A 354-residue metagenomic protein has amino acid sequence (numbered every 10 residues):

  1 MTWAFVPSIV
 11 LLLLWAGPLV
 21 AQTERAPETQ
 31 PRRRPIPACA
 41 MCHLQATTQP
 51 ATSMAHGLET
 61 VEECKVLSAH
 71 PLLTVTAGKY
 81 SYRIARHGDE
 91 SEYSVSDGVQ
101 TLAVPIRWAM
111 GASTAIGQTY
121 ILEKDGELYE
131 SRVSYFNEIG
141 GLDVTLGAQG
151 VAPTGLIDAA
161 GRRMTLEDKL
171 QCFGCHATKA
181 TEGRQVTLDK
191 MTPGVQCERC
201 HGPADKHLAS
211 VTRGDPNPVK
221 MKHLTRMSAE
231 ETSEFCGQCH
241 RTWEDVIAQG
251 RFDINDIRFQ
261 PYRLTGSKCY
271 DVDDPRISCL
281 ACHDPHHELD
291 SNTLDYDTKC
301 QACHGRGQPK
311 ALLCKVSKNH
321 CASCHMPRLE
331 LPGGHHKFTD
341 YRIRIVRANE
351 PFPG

Functional and structural regions predicted by a protein language model:
M1-P7: Positively charged n-region of N-terminal signal peptides that target proteins for export
P7-P18: Bacterial N-terminal signal peptides
T23-T29, P37, Q45-S113, T119-I121 (+2 more regions): Primarily the internal scaffold of c-type cytochrome electron-transfer domains, especially repeated/multiheme c-type
Q30-R33, M164: Immediate flanking context of iron-sulfur cluster ligation sites
D125-T165: A short, surface-exposed interaction/processing loop segment used at functional sites
E167-K169, H176-A180: C-terminal substrate/ligand-recognition segments
